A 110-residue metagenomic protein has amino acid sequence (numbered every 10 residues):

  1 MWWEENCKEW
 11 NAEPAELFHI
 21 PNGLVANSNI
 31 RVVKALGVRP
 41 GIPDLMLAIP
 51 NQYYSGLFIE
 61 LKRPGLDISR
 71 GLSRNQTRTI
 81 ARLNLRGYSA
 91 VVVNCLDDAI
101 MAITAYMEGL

Functional and structural regions predicted by a protein language model:
M1-L110: Catalytic phosphate/metal-binding cores of nucleic-acid and nucleotide-processing enzymes, i.e., regions that mediate
